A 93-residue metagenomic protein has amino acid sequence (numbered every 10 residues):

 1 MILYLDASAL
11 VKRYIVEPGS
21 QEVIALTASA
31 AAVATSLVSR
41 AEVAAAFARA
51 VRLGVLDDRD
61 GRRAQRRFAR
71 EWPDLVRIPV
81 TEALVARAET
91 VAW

Functional and structural regions predicted by a protein language model:
M1-S39, A50-Q65: Short, well-structured N-terminal submotif of metal-dependent ribonuclease cores
P18, V38-E42, V80-L84: Short beta->alpha linker loops
S20, A69-W72: A general secondary-structure boundary signal
S29-A30, E71-D74: Structured helix-beta-strand junction loops
R62-A69, V85, E89: Hydrophobic core segments within long, regular secondary-structure runs in both alpha- and beta-rich folds
D74-W93: Active-site neighborhoods of divalent-metal-dependent phosphate/nucleic-acid chemistry enzymes
